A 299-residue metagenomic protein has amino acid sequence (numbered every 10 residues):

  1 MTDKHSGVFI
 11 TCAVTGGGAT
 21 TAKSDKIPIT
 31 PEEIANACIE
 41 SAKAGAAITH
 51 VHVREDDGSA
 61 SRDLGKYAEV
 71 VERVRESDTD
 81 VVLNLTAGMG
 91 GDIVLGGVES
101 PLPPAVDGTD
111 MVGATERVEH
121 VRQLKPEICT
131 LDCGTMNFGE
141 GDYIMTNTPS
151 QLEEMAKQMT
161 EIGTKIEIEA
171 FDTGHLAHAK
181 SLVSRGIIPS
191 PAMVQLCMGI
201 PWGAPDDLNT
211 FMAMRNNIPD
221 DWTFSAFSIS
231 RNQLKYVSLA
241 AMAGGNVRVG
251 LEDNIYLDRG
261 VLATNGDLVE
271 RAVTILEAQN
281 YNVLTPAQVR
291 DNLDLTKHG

Functional and structural regions predicted by a protein language model:
M1-K26, G90, L95-P101, T130-F138: N-terminal small/glycine-rich loop or linker at the start of catalytic domains across soluble metabolic enzymes
C12, P31-N36, K43-A60, V82-M89: Histidine-centered catalytic micro-motifs
C12, S59-A87, L152-E161, A213-F224 (+1 more regions): Alpha-helix-loop-beta-strand connector modules within alpha/beta enzyme cores
A22, A47-V70, F138-E140, C197-M198 (+1 more regions): Glycine-rich, proline-tolerant flexible connector loops at the mouths of alpha/beta enzymes
P31, K66-I144: Active-site beta->alpha loop and helix N-cap motifs at the rims of alpha/beta catalytic domains
I34, S41, H52, C129 (+4 more regions): Conserved, mostly hydrophobic/aromatic
I128-L251, L262-A263: Catalytic alpha/beta core domains of metabolic enzymes, predominantly
M212, N216, S238-G299: Structured C-terminal cap/extension of enzyme domains
